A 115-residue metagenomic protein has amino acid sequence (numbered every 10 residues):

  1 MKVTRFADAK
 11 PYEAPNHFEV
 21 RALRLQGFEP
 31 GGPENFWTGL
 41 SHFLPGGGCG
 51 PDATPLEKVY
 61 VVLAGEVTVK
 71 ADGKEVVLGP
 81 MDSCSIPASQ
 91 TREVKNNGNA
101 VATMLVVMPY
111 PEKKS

Functional and structural regions predicted by a protein language model:
M1-N35, S115: A short, N-terminal "cap"/entry segment at the start of jelly-roll beta-barrel domains of the cupin/DSBH fold
R24-G27, G39-T54: Conserved short histidine dyad/triad with adjacent acidic residue
H42-L44, T54-V69: Short, conserved beta-strand element in jelly-roll/cupin
G48-G50, T68, C84, A88-V94: Histidine-centered metal-chelating micro-motifs
G50, V59, K74-V77: Short, surface-exposed secondary-structure edge patches
E66-T68, E75, T91, V101: Structural motif
G73-A88: Short acidic-glycine-tyrosine-enriched beta hairpin
A88-K113: Ligand-binding loop in jelly-roll beta-barrel domains
